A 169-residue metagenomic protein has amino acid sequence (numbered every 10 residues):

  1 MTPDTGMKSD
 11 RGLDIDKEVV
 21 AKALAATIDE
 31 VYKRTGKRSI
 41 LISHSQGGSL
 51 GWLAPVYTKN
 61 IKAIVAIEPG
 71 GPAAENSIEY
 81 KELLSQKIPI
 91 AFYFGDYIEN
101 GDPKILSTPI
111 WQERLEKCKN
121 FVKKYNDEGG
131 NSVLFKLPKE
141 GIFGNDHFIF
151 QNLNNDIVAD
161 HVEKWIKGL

Functional and structural regions predicted by a protein language model:
M1-E18: Cap/lid segment of the alpha/beta-hydrolase catalytic domain
E18-S39, W165: Conserved acidic catalytic loop of the alpha/beta-hydrolase fold
L41-I42, I64: Conserved alpha/beta-hydrolase fold motif
I42-G51: Gly/Ala-rich beta-loop-alpha elbow adjacent to hydrolase catalytic centers
L53-Y57: Active-site signature of alpha/beta-hydrolase-fold catalytic machinery across serine- and Asp/Cys-nucleophile hydrolases
A66-L137: The feature captures the conserved acid-bearing segment of alpha/beta-hydrolase catalytic domains
I142-G144, F148-L169: Catalytic active-site module of serine/aspartate enzymes centered on a nucleophile-bearing elbow/loop
